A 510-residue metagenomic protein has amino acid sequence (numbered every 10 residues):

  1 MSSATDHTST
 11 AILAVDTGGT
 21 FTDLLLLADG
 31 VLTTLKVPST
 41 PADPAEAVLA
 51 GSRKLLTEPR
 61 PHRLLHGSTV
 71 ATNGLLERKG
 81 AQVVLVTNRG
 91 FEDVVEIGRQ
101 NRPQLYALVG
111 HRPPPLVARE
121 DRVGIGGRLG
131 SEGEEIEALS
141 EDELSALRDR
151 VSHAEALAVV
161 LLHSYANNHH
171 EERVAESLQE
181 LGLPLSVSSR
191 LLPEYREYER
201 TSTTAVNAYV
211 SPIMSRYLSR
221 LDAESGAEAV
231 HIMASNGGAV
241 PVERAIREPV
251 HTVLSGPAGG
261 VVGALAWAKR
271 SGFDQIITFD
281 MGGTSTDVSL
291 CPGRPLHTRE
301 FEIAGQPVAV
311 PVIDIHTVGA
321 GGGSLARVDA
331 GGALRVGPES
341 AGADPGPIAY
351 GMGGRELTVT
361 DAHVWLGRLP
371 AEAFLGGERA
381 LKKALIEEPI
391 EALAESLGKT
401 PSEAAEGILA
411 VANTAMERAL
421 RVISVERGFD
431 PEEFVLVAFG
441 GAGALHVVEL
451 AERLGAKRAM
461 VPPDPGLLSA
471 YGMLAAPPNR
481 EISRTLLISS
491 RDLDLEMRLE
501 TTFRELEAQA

Functional and structural regions predicted by a protein language model:
M1-A510: N-terminally biased helix-coil "hinge/interface" segments that flank
